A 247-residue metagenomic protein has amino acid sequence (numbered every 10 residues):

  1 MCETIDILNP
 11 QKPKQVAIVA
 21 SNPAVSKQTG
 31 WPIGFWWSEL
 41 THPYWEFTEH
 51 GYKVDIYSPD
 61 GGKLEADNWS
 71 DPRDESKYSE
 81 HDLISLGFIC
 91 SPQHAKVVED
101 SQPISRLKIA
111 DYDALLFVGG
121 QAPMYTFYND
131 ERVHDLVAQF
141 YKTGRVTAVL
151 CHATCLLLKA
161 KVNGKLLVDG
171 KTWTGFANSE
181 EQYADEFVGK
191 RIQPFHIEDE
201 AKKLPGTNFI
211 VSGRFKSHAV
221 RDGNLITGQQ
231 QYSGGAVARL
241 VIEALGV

Functional and structural regions predicted by a protein language model:
M1-T143, L156-V247: Extended, subdomain-level signal for the structured scaffold at the beginning of enzyme domains
T147: Conserved, well-structured core segments that form or line functional sites
H152-T154: Conserved active-site segments centered on acidic
